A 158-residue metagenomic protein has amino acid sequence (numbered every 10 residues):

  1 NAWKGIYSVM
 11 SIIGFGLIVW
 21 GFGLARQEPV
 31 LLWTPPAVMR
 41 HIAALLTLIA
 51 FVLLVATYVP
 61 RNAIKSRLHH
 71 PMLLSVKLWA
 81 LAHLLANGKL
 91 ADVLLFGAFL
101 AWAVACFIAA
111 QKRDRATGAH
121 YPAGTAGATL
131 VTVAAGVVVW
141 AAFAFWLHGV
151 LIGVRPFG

Functional and structural regions predicted by a protein language model:
N1-H69, L74-G158: Membrane-anchoring alpha-helices and their flanking helix-loop junctions
